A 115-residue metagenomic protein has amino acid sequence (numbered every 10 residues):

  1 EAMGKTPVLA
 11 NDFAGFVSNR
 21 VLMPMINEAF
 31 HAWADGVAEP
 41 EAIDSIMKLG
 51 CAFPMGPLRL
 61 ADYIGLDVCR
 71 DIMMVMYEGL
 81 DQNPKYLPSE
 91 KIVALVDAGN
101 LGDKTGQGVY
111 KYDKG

Functional and structural regions predicted by a protein language model:
E1-F16, F30-D35, E39-G115: NAD(P)-dependent Rossmann-like dehydrogenase/reductase catalytic/cofactor-binding core
A2, L22-I26: Structural/interface elements that position substrates and couple domains in central-metabolism enzymes
